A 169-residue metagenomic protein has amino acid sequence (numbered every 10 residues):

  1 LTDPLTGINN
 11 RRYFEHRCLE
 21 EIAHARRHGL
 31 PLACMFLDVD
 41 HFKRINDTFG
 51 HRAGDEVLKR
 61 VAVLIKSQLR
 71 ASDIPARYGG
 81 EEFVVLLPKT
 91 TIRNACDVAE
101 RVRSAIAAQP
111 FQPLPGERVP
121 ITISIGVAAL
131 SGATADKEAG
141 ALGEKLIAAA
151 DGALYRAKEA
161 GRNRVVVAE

Functional and structural regions predicted by a protein language model:
L1-H16, L37-G50, K59: Conserved nucleotide-binding and Mg2+-coordinating catalytic segments in signaling enzymes
R11-P31, A62-R70, P88: Short regulatory alpha-helical coupling segments that immediately precede and/or link into cyclic nucleotide signaling
H24, S67-S72, S104-G116, A129-A133 (+1 more regions): Short catalytic/binding micro-motifs of nucleotide second-messenger systems
A33, S124: Cell-envelope/extracellular polymer assembly enzymes that use nucleotide-activated donors
D47, L87-T90, L130-S131: Residue-level recognition of strand-loop junctions within catalytic nucleotide-signaling folds
A62-V63, N94-Q112, A149-D151: Alpha-helical scaffold within the catalytic cores of cyclic-nucleotide enzymes
P75-R77: A short pre-motif secondary-structure segment
I92, C96-A99, L130-E169: Catalytic-core segments of nucleotide cyclases and related cyclic-nucleotide turnover enzymes
